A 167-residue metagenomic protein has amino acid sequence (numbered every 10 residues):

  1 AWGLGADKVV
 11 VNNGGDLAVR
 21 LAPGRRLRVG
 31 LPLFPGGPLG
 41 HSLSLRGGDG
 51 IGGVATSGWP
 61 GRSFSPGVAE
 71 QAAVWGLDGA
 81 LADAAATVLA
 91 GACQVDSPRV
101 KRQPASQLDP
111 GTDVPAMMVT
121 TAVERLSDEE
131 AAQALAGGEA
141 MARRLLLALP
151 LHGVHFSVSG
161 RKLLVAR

Functional and structural regions predicted by a protein language model:
A1-R167: Mature catalytic core of soluble alpha/beta enzymes
